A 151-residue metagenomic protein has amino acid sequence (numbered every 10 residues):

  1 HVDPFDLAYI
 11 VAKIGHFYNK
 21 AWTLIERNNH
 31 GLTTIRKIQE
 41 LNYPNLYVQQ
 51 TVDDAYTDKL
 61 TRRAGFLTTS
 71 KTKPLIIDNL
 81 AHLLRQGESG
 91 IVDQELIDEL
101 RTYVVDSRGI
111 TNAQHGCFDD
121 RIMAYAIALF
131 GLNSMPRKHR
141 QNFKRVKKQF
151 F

Functional and structural regions predicted by a protein language model:
H1-S107: Mg2+-dependent endonuclease catalytic cores in nucleic-acid-processing enzymes, primarily RNase H-like
K20, A113-Q114, P136-H139: Generic secretory/membrane-interface signal
L24, C117-F118: Intrinsically disordered, low-complexity regulatory regions of eukaryotic regulatory proteins
D98, F118-D119: Intrinsic disorder/low-complexity signal
V105-G116: Short, solvent-exposed helix-loop connector elements
D119-F151: Acidic two-metal-ion nuclease catalytic site recognized across multiple nuclease folds, prominently DnaQ/RNase D-T
